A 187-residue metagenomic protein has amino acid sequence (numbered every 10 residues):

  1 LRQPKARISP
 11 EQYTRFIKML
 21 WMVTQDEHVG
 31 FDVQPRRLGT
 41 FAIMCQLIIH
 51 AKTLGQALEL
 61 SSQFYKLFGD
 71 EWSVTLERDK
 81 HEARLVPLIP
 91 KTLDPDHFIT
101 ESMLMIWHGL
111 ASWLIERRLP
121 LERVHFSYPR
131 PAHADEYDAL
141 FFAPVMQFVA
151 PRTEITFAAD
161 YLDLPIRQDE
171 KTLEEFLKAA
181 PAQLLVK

Functional and structural regions predicted by a protein language model:
L1-V86, I99, P131-H133: N-terminal low-complexity or simple alpha-helical regulatory segments that function as activation/interaction modules
A42-I48, L88-L93, L162-D163, A182-Q183: Short hinge/gating elements
G55, H97-M105, K171, E175: Short, well-ordered alpha-helical segments
D70, H81, P120, F142 (+1 more regions): A generic structural signal for well-ordered coil/turn residues at beta-strand boundaries that shape enzyme active-site
R78, P87-K91, I106, Y128 (+1 more regions): Short, structured patches in soluble enzyme cores that scaffold and shape functional sites
D94-P120: Core beta-strand-centered patch of the WYL/Sm-like small regulatory domain
L119-D138: Beta-rich nucleic-acid/ligand-interaction surfaces
A139-K187: Extended mid-to-C-terminal alpha-helical interaction segments
